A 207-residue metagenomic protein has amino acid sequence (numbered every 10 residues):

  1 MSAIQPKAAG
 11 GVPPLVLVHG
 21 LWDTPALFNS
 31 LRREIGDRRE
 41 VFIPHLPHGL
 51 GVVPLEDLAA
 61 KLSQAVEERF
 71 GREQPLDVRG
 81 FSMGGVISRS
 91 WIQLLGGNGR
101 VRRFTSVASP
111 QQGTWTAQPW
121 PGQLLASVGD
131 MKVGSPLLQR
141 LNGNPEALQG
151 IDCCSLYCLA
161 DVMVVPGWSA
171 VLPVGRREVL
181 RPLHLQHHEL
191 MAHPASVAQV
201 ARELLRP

Functional and structural regions predicted by a protein language model:
M1-A3, E67, E146, L205: Residue-level marker of positions within ordered structural domains that often coincide with functionally constrained
M1-P13: Short beta-strand-to-loop junctions in surface cap/lid or active-site-entrance loops
I4-Q5, Q93, E146, E178: Hydrophobic alpha-helical segments, principally membrane-spanning helices and signal/leader peptides
L15-H19, A26, G36-Q149, L156 (+1 more regions): Serine-dependent carboxylesterase/thioesterase catalytic core of lipase-like alpha/beta-hydrolase/SGNH enzymes
D23, L148-P207: C-terminal catalytic-base region of ester-bond hydrolases, centering on the histidine of the charge-relay
S30-R32: Typically the conserved alpha-helix immediately C-terminal to a functionally engaged Cys/Sec in thioredoxin-like
